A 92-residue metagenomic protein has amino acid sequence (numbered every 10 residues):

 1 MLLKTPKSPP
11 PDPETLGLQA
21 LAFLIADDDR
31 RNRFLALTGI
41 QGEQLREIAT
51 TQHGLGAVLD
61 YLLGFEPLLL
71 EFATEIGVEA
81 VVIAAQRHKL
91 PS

Functional and structural regions predicted by a protein language model:
M1-S92: Metal- and O2-centered redox machinery and metal/ROS homeostasis
